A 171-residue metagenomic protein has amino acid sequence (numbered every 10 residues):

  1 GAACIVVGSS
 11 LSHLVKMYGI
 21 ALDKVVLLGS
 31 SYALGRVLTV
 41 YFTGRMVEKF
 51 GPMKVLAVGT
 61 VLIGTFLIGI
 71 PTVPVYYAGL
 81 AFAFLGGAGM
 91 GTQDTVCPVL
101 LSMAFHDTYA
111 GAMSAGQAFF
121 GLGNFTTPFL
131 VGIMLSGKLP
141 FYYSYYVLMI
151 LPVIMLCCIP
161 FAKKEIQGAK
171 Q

Functional and structural regions predicted by a protein language model:
G1, I5, G87-T95, F125: Small-residue-rich segments within alpha-helical transmembrane domains of MFS-like 12-TM solute carriers
G1-I20, V40: Extracytoplasmic
I5, Y32-Y41, N124-F125: Residue-level signature of mid-helix packing/kink "hotspots" within the transmembrane helices of 12-pass Major
H13, Y41-R45, I133: Membrane-interface helix termini in secondary transporters
L38-Y77: Conserved MFS/SLC helix-loop-helix module at the cytosolic interface between two early adjacent transmembrane helices
F66-I70, G86, I159: MFS-fold secondary transporters
F82-A118: Cytoplasmic helix-loop-helix junction between adjacent transmembrane helices in 12-TM secondary transporters
T108, A115-Q167: Helix-loop-helix hairpin linking two adjacent transmembrane segments in secondary transporters
